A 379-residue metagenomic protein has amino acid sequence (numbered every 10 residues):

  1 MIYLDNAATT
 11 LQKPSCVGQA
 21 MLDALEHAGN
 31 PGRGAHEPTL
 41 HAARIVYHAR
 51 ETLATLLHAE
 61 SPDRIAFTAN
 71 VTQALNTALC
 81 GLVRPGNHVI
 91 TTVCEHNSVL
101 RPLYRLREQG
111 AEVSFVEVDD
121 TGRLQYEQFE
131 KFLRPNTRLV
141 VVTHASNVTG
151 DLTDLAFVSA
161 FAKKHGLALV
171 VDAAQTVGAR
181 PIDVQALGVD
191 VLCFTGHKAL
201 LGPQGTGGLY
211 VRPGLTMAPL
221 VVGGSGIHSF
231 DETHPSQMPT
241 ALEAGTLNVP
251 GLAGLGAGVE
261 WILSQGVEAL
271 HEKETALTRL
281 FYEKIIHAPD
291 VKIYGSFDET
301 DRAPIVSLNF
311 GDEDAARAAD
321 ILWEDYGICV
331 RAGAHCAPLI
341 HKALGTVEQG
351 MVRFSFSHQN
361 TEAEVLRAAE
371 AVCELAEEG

Functional and structural regions predicted by a protein language model:
M1-G379: Pyridoxal 5′-phosphate
